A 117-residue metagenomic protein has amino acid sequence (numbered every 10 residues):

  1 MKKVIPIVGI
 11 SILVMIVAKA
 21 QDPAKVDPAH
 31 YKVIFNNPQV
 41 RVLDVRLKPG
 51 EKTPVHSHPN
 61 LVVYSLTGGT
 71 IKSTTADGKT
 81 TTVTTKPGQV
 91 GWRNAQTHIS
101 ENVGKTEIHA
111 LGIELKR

Functional and structural regions predicted by a protein language model:
M1-V4: Positively charged n-region of N-terminal signal peptides that target proteins for export
P6-M15: Bacterial N-terminal signal peptides
I16-A20: Sec/Tat signal peptide C-region and signal peptidase I cleavage site
D27-K52, V63, I113: A short glycine-rich, His/Asp/Glu-containing loop-to-beta-strand
N36, D77-A95: Short acidic-glycine-tyrosine-enriched beta hairpin
G50-T53, Q89-E101: Histidine-centered metal-chelating micro-motifs
H58-D77: Glycine- and acidic-residue-biased ligand/ion/polar-headgroup-sensing regions
G68, A95-K116: Ligand-binding loop in jelly-roll beta-barrel domains
